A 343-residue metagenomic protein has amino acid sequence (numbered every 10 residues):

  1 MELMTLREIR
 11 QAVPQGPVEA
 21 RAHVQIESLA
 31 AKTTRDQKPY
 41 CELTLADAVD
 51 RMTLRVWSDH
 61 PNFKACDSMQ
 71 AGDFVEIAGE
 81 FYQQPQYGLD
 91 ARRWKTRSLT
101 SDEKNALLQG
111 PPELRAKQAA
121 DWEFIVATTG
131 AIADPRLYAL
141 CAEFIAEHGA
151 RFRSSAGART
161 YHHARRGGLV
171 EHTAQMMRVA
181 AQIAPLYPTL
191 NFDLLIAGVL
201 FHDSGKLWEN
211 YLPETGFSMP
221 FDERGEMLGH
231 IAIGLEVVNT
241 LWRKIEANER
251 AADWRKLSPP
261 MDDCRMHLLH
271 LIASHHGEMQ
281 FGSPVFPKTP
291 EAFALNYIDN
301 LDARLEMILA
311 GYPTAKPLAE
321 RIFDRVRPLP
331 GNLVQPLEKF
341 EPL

Functional and structural regions predicted by a protein language model:
M1-H23: OB-fold nucleic-acid-binding modules
H23, T34-K38, A46: Contiguous segments within soluble domain cores/interaction surfaces
S28-P39, M52-R55, D59-L108: OB-fold single-stranded nucleic acid-binding module
E42-D47, L212: Short, acidic/hydrophobic/Gly-rich beta-strand patch recurrent on exposed beta strands that often constitutes part
S101-R224: Acidic/His-rich, divalent-metal-binding segments that scaffold phosphate/diphosphate chemistry
E171, I183-P317: Divalent metal-dependent catalytic cores for phosphoryl transfer on phosphate-bearing substrates
N296, P313, P317-L343: N-terminal intrinsically disordered, cationic/polar leader segments that include organellar targeting peptides
